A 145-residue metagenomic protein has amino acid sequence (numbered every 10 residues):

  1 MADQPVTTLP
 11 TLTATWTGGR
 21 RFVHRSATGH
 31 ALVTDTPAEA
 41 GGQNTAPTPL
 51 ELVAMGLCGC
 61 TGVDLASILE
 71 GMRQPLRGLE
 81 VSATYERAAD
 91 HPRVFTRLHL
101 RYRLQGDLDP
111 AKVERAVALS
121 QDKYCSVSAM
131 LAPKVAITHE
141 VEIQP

Functional and structural regions predicted by a protein language model:
M1-M55, A66-P145: Extended beta-strand/beta-hairpin segments
C60-T61: Alpha-helical metal-binding/catalytic segments enriched in His/Glu/Asp
